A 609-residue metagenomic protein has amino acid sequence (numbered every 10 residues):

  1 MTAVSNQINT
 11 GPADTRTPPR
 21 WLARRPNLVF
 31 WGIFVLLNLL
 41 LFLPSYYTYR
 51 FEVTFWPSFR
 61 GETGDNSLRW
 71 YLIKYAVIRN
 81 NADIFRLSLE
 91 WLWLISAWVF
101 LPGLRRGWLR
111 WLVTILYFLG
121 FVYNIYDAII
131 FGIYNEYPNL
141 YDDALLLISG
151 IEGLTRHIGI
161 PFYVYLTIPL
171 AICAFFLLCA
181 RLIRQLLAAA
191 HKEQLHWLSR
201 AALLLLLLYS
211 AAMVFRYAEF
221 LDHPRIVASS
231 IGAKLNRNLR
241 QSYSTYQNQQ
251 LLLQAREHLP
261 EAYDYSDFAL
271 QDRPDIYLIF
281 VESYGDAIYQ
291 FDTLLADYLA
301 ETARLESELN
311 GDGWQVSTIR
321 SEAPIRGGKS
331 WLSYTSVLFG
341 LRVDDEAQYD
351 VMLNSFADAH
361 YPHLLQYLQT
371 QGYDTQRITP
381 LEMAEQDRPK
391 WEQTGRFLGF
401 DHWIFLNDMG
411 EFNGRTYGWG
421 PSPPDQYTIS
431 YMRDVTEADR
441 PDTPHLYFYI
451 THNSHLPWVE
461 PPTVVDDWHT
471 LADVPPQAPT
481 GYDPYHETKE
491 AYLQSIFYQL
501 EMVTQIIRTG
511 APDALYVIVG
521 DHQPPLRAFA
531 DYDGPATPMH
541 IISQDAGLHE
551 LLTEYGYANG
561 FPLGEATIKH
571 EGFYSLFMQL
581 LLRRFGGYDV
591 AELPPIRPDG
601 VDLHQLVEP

Functional and structural regions predicted by a protein language model:
T2-A228: Transmembrane and membrane-interface helices of multi-pass, inner-membrane envelope-modifying transferases
P18, Y47-E52, G150-L154, L235 (+6 more regions): Generic structural signal of hydrophobic/aromatic residues within well-ordered alpha-helices of folded domains
F30-A82, I158-I160, R237-S266, W314-S333 (+2 more regions): Short secondary-structure boundary segments
I33-L37, A202-D222, Y246, Q250 (+3 more regions): Short N-terminal signal/transit or membrane-insertion segments and the immediately adjacent low-complexity/disordered
D127-Y141, Y163, L239-Q241, H363 (+3 more regions): A diffuse structural propensity rather than consistent per-protein peaks
A144-I148, G232, N236-L239, T245-Y246 (+3 more regions): Alpha-helix initiation and N-capping motif
E152-L154, Y209-S283, I288-D292, A300: Membrane-interface segments at or immediately adjacent to transmembrane helices that form the boundary between
P260-P274, L278-P609: Solvent-exposed soluble domains appended to multi-pass membrane proteins
